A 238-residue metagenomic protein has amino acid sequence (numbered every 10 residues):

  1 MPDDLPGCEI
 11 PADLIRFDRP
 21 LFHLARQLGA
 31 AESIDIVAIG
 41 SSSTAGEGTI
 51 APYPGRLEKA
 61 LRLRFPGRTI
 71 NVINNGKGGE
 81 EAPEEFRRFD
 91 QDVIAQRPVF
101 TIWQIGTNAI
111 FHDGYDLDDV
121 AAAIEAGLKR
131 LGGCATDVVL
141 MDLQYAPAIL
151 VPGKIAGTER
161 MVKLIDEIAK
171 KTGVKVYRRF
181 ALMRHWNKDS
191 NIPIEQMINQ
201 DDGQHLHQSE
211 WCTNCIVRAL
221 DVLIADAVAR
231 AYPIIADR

Functional and structural regions predicted by a protein language model:
P2, P6-I10, S43, N74-E80 (+3 more regions): Cell-envelope and extracellular/periplasmic
D3-N75, R88-R97: Serine-esterase "nucleophile elbow" of acetyl-processing enzymes
D35-V37, R62, P66-Q96, T101 (+1 more regions): Internal alpha/beta domain cores that form substrate/cofactor-binding pockets in large enzymes and binding proteins
E47-A51, E84, D113-L117, L150-A156: Short, solvent-exposed loop/turn segments at secondary-structure boundaries
Y53-L57, A121-I124, T158-V162: Amphipathic alpha-helical segments in well-structured domains
K59-R64, D92, Q96, Q104 (+4 more regions): Structured segments of extracytoplasmic/periplasmic soluble domains in secreted or envelope-associated proteins
Q104, M141-D142: Alpha/beta-hydrolase-fold catalytic nucleophile elbow
Q144-R238: Catalytic His-Asp segment of secreted/periplasmic serine-dependent ester chemistry enzymes
